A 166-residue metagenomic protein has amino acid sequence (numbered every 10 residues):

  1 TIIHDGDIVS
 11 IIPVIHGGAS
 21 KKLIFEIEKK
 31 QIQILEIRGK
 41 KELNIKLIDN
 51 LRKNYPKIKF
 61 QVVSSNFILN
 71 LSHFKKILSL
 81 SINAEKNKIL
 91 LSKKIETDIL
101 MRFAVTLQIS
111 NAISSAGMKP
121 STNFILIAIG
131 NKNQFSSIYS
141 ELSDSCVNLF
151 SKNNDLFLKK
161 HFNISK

Functional and structural regions predicted by a protein language model:
T1-K22: Ubiquitin-like/PB1-type beta-grasp interaction modules and other compact soluble beta-rich domains
K21-K30: Secreted/extracellular ectodomain signature
Q33-K93: N-terminal interaction modules that seed assembly of large macromolecular complexes
N44-L47, V105-Q108, Q134: Helical mechanochemical/support elements of P-loop NTPase systems and associated helical scaffolds
L47-N50, A112, I138: Hydrophobic side chains in well-ordered alpha-helices
K75-G130: Ordered, amphipathic secondary-structure segments that act as subunit-interaction surfaces in large macromolecular
M118-K166: Glycine-rich, aromatic-bearing surface loops/beta-hairpins
